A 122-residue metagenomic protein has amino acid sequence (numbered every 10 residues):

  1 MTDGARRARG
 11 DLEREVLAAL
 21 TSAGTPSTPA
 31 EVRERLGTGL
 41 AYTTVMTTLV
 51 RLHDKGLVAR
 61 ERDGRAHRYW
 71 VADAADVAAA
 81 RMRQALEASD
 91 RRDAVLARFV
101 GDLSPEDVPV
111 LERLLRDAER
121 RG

Functional and structural regions predicted by a protein language model:
R9, L20-T28: Short capping segments at the starts of secondary-structure elements
R9-L12, D63-M82: Short, cationic-aromatic polyanion-contact patches
E15-A23, R35: Short amphipathic alpha-helical elements of helix-turn-helix/winged-helix folds
P26-L36: Short acidic, hydrophobic short linear motifs in intrinsically disordered regions
M46-V50: Short, hydrophobic-biased segments on the C-terminal half of alpha helices that form "recognition helices"
G56: Glycine-centered, phosphate/nucleic-acid-interacting loop/turn motifs that mediate DNA/RNA or nucleotide
R60: Short beta-strand "wing" residues that participate in macromolecule-binding interfaces
A80-R121: Amphipathic alpha-helical dimerization/coiled-coil segments that flank or bridge DNA-binding/regulatory modules
